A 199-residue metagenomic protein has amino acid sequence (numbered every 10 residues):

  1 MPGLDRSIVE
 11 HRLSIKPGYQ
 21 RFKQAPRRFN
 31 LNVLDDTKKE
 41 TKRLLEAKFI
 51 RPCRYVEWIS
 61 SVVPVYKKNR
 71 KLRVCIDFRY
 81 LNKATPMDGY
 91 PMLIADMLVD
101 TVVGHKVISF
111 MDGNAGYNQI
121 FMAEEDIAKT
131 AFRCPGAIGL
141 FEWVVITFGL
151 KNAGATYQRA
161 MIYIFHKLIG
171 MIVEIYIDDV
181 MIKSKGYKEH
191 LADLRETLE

Functional and structural regions predicted by a protein language model:
M1-E199: Retroelement reverse transcriptase polymerase core
